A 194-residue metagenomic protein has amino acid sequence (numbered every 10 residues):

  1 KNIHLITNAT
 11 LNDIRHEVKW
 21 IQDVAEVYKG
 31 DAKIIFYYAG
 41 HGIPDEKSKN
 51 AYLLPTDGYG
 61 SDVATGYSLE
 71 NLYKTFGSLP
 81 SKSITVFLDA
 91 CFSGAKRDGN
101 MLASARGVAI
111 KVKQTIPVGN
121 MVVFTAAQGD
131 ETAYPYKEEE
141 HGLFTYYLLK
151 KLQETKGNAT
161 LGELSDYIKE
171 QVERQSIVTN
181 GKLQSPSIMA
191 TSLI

Functional and structural regions predicted by a protein language model:
K1-I194: Cysteine endopeptidase catalytic domains of the caspase/legumain-like
